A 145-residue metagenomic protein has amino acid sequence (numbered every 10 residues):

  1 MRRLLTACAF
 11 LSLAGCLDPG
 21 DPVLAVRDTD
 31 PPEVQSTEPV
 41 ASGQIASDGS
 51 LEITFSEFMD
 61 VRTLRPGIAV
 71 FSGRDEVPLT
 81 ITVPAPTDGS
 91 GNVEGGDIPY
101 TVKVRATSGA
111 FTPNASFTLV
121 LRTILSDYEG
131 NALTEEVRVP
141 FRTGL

Functional and structural regions predicted by a protein language model:
R2-A9: Sec-dependent signal peptide recognition, specifically the positively charged N-region followed immediately by
S12-G15: C-terminal motif of bacterial Sec signal peptides marking the signal peptidase cleavage site
L17-L145: Acidic, low-complexity Ser/Thr/Gly/Pro-rich repeat segments typical of extracellular/periplasmic and surface-exposed
